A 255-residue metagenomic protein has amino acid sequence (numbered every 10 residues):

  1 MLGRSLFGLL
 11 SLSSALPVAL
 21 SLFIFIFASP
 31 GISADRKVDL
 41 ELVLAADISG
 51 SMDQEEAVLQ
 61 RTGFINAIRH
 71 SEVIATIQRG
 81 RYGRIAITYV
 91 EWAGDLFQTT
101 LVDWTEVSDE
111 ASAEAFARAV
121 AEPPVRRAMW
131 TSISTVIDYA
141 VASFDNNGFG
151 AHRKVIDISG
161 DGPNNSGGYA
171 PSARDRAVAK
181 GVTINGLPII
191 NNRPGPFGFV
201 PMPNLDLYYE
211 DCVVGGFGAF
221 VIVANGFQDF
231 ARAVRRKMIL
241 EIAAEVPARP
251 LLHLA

Functional and structural regions predicted by a protein language model:
S11-F27: Bacterial N-terminal signal peptides
R36-L101, V136, A140, V155-S159: Von Willebrand factor
A45-E55, I87, D103, A119-W130 (+3 more regions): Second-shell loop/turn segments in exported
S71-R81, W130, G148-K154, V246-R249: Surface-exposed patches in mature extracellular/periplasmic domains of secreted proteins
G80-A119, P196-E210: Short beta-strand-loop
T99, E114-K154, G186-F197, N204 (+1 more regions): Von Willebrand factor
P163-Y208: VWA/integrin I-like adhesion module and closely mimicked acidic/polar interface patches used
I189-A248: Von Willebrand factor A/integrin I-like adhesion domains
